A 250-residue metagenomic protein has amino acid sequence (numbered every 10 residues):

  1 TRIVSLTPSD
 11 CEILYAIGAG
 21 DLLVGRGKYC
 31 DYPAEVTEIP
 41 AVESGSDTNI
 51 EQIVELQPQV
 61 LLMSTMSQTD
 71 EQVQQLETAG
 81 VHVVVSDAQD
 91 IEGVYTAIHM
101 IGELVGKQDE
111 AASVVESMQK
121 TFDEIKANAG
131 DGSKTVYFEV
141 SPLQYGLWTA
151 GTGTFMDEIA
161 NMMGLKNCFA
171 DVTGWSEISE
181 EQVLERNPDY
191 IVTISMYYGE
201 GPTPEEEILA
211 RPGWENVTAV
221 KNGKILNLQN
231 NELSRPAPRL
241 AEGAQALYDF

Functional and structural regions predicted by a protein language model:
R2, D70-Y145, K166-D171, K221-F250: Extracytoplasmic substrate-binding proteins
R2-S67, Q72, L165: A short, structured surface patch at a secondary-structure boundary
T7, T65-M66, V140, V172-W175 (+2 more regions): Short secondary-structure boundary segments
C11-A16, D31-E35, Q144-T149, T193 (+1 more regions): Short, solvent-exposed loop/turn elements at domain surfaces
G25, S44, M63, S86 (+3 more regions): Short beta-strand and adjacent tight-turn residues that come in two discontinuous sequence segments and form the edges
K28-Y32, W148-W175: Alpha-helical, coiled-coil/dimerization segments enriched in small aliphatic residues
I50-P58, A79, S179-N187: Short helices/loops that flank or line small-molecule/ion binding pockets
S67-T78, Y190-L209: A ligand-binding cleft/hinge motif common to bilobed small-molecule-binding domains
